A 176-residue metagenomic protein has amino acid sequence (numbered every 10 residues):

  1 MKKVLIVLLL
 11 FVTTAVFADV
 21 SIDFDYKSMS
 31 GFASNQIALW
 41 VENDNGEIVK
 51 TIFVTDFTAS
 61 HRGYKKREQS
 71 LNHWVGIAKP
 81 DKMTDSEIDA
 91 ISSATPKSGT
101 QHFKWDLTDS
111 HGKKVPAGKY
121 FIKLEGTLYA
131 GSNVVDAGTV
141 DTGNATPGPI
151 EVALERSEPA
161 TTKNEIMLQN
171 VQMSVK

Functional and structural regions predicted by a protein language model:
M1-L5, L39: Bacterial N-terminal signal peptides that target proteins for export
V4-T14: Sec-dependent N-terminal signal peptides
A18-H61, S132-K176: Primarily secretory-pathway and cell-envelope proteins
A33, K97-G99, G118, M167: Residue-level preference for beta-strand/loop junctions
D44-P116: Structured domain cores in non-transmembrane regions
G112, G131-S132: Short, cysteine-centered beta-strand-loop-beta hairpins and adjacent loop/turn segments enriched in charged/polar
E125-Y129: Beta-strand-rich extracellular modules
